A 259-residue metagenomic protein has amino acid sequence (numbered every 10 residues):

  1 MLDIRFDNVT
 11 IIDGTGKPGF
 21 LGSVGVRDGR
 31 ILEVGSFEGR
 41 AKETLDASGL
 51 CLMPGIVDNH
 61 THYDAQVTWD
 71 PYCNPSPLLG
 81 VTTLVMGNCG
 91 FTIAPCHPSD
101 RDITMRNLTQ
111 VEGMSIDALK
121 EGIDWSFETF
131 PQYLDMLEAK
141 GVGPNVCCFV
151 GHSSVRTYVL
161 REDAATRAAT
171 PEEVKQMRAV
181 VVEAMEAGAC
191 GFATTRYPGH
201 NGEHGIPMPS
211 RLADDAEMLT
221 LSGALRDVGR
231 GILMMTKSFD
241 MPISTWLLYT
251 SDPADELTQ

Functional and structural regions predicted by a protein language model:
M1-R40: N-terminal metal-binding scaffold of metallo-dependent hydrolase/deaminase domains
L2-F6, F37-G87: Replace "His-x-His-based motif
V9, G29, G49, H60 (+3 more regions): Divalent metal-coordination and catalytic microenvironments
G49, V150, R196-P198: Short, small-residue-rich loop/turn micro-motifs
D64, F91-P95, S154-T157, G199-H204 (+1 more regions): Flexible loop/turn segments at secondary-structure boundaries
W69-G191: Divalent-metal coordination cores built from histidine and acidic residues
P131-V142, R167-S251: Histidine/acidic residue-rich metal-binding segments in metalloenzymes
Y249-Q259: Single conserved hydrophobic/aromatic residue that forms the stacking wall/gate of nucleotide- or nucleobase-binding
